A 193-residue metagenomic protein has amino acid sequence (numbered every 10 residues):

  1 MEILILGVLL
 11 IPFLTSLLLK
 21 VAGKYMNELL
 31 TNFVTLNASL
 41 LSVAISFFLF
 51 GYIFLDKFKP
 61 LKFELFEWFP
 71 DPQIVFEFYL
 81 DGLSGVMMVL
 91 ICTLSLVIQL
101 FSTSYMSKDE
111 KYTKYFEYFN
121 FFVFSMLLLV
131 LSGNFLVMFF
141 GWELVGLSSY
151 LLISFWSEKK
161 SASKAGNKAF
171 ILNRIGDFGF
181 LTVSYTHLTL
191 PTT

Functional and structural regions predicted by a protein language model:
M1-L4, L18-E117, L188: Transmembrane helix-loop-helix hairpins at membrane boundaries of multipass inner-membrane proteins
I5-L6, I11: C-terminal regulatory domains involved in ligand/effector binding and gene-expression control
P12, D81, Y118-F119, L128-T182: Functional transmembrane alpha-helices
T15-N32, L152-K164: Cytoplasmic juxtamembrane interface segments
S39-S42, S95, V123, G146 (+1 more regions): Residue-level recognition of pore/gate-forming positions within transmembrane alpha-helices of multi-pass
T186-T192: Conserved small/polar residues in nucleotide/adenosyl-binding loops
